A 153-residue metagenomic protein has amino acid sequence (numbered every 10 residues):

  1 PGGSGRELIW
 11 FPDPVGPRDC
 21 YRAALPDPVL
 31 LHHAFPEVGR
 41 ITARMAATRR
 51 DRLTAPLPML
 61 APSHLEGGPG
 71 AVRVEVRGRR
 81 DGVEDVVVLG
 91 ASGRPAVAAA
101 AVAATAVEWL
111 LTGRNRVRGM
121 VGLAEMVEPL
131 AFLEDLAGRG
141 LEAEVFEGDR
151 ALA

Functional and structural regions predicted by a protein language model:
P1-A153: C-terminal catalytic/substrate-binding lobe primarily of soluble NAD(P)-dependent oxidoreductases
